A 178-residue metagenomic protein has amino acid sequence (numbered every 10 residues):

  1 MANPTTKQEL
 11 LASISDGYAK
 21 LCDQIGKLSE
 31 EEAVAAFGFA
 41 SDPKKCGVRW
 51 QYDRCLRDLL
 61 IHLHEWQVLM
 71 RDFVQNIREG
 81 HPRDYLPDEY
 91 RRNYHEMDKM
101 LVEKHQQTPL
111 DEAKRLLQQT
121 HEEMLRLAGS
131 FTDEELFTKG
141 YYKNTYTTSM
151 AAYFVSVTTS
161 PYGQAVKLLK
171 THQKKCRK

Functional and structural regions predicted by a protein language model:
M1-A2, K44-G47, M97-H105: A short small-residue
M1-G26: Extreme N-terminal tail/first-helix region
Q8-S15, L60, H64, D111-K114 (+3 more regions): Short amphipathic alpha-helical segments with heptad-repeat character
Y18-S29, Q67-R71, Q75, Q118-T132 (+2 more regions): Structural signal for well-ordered, non-membrane alpha-helices
K27-C46: Short secondary-structure junction/hinge motifs that connect adjacent elements
A40-E96, K139-K178: Short, contiguous alpha-helical
R92-F137: Acidic/histidine-rich alpha-helical segments that form the ligand environment of transition-metal centers
